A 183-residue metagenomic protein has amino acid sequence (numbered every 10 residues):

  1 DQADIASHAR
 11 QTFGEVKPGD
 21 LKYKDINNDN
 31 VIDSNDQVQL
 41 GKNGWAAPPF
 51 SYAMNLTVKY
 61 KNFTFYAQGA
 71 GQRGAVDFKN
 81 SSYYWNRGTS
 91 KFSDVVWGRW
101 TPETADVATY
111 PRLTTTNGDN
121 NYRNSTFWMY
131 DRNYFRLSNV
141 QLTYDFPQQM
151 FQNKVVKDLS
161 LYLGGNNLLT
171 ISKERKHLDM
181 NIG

Functional and structural regions predicted by a protein language model:
D1-G44, N166, K173: Conserved small-residue
A6-P18, Q72-S160, G164-N166: Extracytoplasmic gating/loop element in the C-terminal half of outer-membrane beta-barrel translocons and assembly
V38-K42, S125-M129, G183: Extracellular loop and loop/strand-boundary signature of outer-membrane beta-barrel proteins
F50-L56, F63, L137-L142: Hydrophobic, lipid-facing positions within transmembrane beta-strands of outer-membrane proteins
N55, T64-Y66, S160-Y162: Residue-level detector of the transmembrane beta-barrel scaffold of outer-membrane proteins
N55-K59, T143-P147, G183: Transmembrane beta-barrel domains of outer membrane proteins
Y60-F63, V156-D158: Strand-connecting loop/turn motifs
N62-Y66, Q149-M150: Repeated loop/turn-to-beta-strand initiation elements of outer-membrane beta-barrel proteins
